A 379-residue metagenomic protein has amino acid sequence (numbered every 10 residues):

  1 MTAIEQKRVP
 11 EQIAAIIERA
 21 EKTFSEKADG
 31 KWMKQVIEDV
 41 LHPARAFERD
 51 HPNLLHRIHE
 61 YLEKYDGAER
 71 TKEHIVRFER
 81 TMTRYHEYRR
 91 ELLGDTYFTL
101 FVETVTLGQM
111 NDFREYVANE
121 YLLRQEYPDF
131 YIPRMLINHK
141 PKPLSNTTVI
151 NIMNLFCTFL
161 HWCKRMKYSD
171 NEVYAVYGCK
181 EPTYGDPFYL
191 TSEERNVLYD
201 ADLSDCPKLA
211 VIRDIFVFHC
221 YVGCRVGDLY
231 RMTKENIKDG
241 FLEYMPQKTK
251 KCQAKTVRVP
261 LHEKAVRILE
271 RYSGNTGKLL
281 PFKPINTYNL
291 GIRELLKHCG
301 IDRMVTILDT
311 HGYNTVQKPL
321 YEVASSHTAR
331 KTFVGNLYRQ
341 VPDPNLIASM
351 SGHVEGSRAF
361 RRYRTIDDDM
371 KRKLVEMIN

Functional and structural regions predicted by a protein language model:
M1-T71: N-terminal helical hairpins
Y127, H139-N154, R165-V226, N286-T287: Basic, Lys/Arg- and aromatic-enriched nucleic-acid-binding interface segment
G178, V222, R231-E270: Conserved tyrosine-mediated DNA breakage-rejoining catalytic core shared by Y-recombinases
Y184, K250-Y313: C-terminal catalytic core of Y-nucleophile DNA break-rejoin enzymes
L198, V257-R267, R271, R361-N379: DNA/chromatin major-groove-contacting recognition/catalytic segments
S204-C206, N275-K278, R293-S349, H353: Short, basic (Lys/Arg/His-rich) helix/loop patches that form interaction surfaces in the mid-to-C-terminal regions
N236-G240, V341-R362: Short, polar N-cap/turn motifs at the start of nucleic acid-interacting alpha helices
P246-K250, Y288, S351-M377: Catalytic-site neighborhood detector that most strongly recognizes the C-terminal catalytic loop/helix of tyrosine
